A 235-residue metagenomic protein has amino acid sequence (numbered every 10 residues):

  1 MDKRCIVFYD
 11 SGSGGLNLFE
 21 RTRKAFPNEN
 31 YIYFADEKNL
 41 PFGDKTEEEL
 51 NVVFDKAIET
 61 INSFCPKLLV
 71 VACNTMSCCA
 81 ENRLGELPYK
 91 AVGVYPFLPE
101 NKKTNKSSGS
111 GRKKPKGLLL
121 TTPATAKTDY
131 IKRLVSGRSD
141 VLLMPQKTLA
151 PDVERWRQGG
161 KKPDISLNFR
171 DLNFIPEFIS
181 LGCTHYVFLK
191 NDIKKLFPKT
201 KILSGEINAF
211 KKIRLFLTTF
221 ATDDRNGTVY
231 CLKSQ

Functional and structural regions predicted by a protein language model:
M1-Q235: Non-catalytic structural scaffold of enzyme domains
